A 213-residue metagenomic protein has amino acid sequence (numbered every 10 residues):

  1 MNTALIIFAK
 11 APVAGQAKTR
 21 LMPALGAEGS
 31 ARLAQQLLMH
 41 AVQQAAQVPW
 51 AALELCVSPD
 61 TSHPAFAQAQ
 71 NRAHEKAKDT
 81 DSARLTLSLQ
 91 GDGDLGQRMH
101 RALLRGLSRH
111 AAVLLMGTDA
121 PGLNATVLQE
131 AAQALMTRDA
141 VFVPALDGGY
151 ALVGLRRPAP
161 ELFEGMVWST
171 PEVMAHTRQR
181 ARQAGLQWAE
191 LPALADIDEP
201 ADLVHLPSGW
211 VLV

Functional and structural regions predicted by a protein language model:
M1-L21: N-terminal nucleotide-binding beta1-loop-alpha1 segment
R32-W50: A short, N-terminal amphipathic alpha-helix
W50-P59: Short beta-strand/loop segment that forms part of the nucleotide-sugar
A65-A112, T170: Short phosphate-binding loop-to-helix
L114-M116: Short aromatic-hydrophobic micro-motifs that form the base-stacking/packing surface for donor nucleotide recognition
L123-D147: Conserved donor-nucleotide/metal-binding helix-loop-beta segment in metal-dependent transferases, i.e., the alpha-helix
A159-R180: Short, glycine-/small-residue-rich phosphate/pyrophosphate-handling segment
V173-V213: Conserved alpha/beta core of the MobA/IspD/sugar-nucleotide pyrophosphorylase nucleotidyltransferase superfamily
